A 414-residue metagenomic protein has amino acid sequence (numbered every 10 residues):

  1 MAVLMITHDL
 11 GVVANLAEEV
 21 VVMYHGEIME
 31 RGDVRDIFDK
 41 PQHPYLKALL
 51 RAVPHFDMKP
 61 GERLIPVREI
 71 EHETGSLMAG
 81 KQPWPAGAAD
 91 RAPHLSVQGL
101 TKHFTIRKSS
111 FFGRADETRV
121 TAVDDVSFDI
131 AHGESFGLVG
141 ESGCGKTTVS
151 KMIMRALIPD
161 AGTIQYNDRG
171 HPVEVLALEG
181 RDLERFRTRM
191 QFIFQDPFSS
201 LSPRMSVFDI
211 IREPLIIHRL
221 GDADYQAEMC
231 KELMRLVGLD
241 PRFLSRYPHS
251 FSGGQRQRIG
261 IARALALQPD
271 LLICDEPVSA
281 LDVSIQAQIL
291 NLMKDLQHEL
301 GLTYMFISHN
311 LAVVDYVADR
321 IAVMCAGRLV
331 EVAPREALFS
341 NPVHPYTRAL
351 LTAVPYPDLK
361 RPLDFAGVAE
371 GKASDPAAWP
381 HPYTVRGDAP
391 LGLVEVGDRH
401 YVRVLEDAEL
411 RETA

Functional and structural regions predicted by a protein language model:
V34-L95, R107-R114, R335-E412: Charged, flexible cofactor/metal-binding loops and thiol motifs
T163-R185, D222: ABC ATPase NBD Q-loop/coupling interface
G170-H171, Y225-R242: Conserved ABC ATPase "signature" region
Y247-F251, Q255: Conserved ABC ATPase signature
H249, L267, C274: Conserved signature/switch motifs of ABC ATPase nucleotide-binding domains
A266-D270, Q286: A short, proline-enriched helix->beta-strand linker immediately N-terminal to the Walker B motif in ABC-type P-loop
